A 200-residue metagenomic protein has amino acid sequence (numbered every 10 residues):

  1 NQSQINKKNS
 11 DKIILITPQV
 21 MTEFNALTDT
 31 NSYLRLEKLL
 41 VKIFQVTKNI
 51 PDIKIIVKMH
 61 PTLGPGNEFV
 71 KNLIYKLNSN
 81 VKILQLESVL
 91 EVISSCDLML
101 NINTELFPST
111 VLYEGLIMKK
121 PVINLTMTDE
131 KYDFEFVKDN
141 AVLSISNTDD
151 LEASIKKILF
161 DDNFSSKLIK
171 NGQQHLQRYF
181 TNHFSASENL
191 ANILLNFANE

Functional and structural regions predicted by a protein language model:
N1-L73: Conserved catalytic-core segment of nucleotide-activated headgroup transferases in glycan assembly
L34-L39, D150, N182, A186: Soluble or luminal CAZymes and related metallo-dependent hydrolases
K42, D150-K157, N189, I193: Alpha-helical elements of Rossmann-like donor-binding domains used by nucleotide-donor carbohydrate transfer enzymes
F44-K48, Y75, L116, L159 (+1 more regions): N-terminal cationic-hydrophobic initiation segments that often serve targeting/anchoring roles
I56-K58, I83, M99, V122-T126: Short, hydrophobic beta-strand segments that form beta-sheet elements in well-ordered domains
T62-M118: Donor nucleotide-activated moiety binding/catalytic core segment of transferases that use nucleotide-activated donors
I74, N101-N182: Catalytic binding pocket for nucleotide-activated donors in carbohydrate/polymer assembly enzymes
T181-E200: C-terminal alpha-helical cap of glycosyltransferases
